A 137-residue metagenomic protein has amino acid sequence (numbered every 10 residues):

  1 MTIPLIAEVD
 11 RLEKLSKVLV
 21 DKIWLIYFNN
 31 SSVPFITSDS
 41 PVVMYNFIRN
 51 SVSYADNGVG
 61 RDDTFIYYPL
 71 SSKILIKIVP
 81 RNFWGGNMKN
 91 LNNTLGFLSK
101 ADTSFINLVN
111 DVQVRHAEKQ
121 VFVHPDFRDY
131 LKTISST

Functional and structural regions predicted by a protein language model:
M1-T137: Alpha-helical structural context detector biased toward long hydrophobic helices
